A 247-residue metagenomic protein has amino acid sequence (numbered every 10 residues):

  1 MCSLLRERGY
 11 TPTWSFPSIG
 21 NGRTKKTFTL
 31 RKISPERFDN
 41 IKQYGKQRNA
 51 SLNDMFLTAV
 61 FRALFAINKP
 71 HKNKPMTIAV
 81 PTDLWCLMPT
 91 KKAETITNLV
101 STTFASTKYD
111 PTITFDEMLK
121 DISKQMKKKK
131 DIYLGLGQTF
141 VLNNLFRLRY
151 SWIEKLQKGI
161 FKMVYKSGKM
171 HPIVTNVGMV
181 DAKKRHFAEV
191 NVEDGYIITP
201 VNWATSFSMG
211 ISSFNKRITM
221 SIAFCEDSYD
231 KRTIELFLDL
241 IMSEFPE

Functional and structural regions predicted by a protein language model:
M1-I19: Intrinsically disordered, low-complexity regions enriched in acidic/Ser/Thr/Pro/Gln residues
S3, E7-G9, R31, F207 (+1 more regions): Short linear sequence motifs
F16-W85, R217-S221: Gly/Ser/Thr-rich phosphate-binding loops and adjoining beta-strand/alpha-helix segments that form adenosine-phosphate
F65-E247: Acyl-thioester-dependent acyl-group transfer interface
